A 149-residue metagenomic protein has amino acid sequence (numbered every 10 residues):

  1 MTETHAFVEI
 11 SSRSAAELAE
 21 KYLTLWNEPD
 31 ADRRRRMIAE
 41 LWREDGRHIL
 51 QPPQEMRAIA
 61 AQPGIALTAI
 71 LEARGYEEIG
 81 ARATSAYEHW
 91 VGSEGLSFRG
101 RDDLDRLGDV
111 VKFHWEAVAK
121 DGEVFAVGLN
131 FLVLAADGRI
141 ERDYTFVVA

Functional and structural regions predicted by a protein language model:
M1-A149: C-terminal and inter-domain tail/linker signature
